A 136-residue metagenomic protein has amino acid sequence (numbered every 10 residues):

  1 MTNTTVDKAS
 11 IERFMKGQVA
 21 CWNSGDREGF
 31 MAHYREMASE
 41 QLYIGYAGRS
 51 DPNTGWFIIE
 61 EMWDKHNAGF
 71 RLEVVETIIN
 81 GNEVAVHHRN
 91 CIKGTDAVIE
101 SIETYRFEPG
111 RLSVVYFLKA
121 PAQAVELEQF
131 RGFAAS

Functional and structural regions predicted by a protein language model:
M1-M37, A124-S136: Short, low-complexity N-terminal intrinsically disordered segments enriched in polar/charged residues
K8, R27-N82: A solvent-exposed, acidic/Ser-Thr-rich amphipathic alpha-helical stretch
I59, L72-I78, R89-N90, E100-R106: Hydrophobic/aromatic beta-strand elements that line small-molecule binding cavities or substrate pockets in beta-rich
N67, I92-V98: Short, cysteine-centered beta-strand-loop-beta hairpins and adjacent loop/turn segments enriched in charged/polar
N82-V84, G110: Beta-strand-connecting loop/turn residues
N90-I92, L118-K119: Short beta-strand segments enriched in hydrophobic/aromatic residues within well-folded beta-rich domains
E100-A134: Short beta-strand edge/turn micro-motifs at domain boundaries
